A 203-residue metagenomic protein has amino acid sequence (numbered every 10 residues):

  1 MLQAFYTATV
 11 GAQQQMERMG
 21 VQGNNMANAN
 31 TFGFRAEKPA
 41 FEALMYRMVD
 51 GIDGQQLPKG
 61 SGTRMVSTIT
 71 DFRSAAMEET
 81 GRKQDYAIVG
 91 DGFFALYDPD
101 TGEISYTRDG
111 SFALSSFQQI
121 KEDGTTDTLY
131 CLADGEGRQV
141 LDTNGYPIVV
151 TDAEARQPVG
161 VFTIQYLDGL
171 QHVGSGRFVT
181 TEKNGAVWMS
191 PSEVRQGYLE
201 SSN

Functional and structural regions predicted by a protein language model:
M1-L129, A133-N203: Amphipathic alpha-helical polymerization modules
